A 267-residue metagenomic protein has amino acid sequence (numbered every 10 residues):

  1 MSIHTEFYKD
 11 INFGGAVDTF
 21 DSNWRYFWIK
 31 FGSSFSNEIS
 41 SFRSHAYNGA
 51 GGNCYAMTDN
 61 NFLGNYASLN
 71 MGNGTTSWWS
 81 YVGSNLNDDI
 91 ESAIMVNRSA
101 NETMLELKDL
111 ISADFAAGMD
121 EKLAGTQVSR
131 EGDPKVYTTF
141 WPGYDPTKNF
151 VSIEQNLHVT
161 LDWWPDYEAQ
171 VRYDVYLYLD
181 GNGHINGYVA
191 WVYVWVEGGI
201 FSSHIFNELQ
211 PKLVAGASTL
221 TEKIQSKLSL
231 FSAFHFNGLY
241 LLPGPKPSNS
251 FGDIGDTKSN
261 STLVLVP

Functional and structural regions predicted by a protein language model:
M1-E106: Compact beta-sheet-dominated domain cores in extracellular/mature segments
R98-P267: Extracellular/lumenal and peripheral-membrane lipid-interaction modules
